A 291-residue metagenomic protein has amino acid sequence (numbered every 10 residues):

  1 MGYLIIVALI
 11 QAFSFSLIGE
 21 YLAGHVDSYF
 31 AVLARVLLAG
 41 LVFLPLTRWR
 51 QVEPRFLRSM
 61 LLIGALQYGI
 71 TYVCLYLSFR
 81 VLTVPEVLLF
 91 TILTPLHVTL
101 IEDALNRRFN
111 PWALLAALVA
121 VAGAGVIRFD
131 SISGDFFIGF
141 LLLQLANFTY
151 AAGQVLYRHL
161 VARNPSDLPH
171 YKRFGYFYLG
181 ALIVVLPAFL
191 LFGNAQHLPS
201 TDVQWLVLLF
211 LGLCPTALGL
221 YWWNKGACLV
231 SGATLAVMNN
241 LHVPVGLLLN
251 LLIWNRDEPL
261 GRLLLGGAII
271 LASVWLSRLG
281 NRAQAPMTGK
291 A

Functional and structural regions predicted by a protein language model:
M1-F30, A122, I132-A162, I183 (+2 more regions): Glycine-/small-residue-enriched transmembrane alpha-helix faces in small-molecule transporters and effluxers
I10, S14-F15, L44-V87, T91 (+2 more regions): Specific transmembrane alpha-helical segments of multi-pass solute transporters/efflux pumps, especially DMT/EamA
E20, G24-I70, H97-I101, T149-L156 (+3 more regions): Transmembrane alpha-helices of multi-pass small-molecule transport proteins
G24-Y29, V52-R58, F129-T149, L191-F210 (+1 more regions): Juxtamembrane helix-entry segments on the extracytoplasmic side of multipass membrane proteins
V32-L37, Q204, N240-A291: C-terminal-most transmembrane helix of multi-pass membrane proteins
L33-A34, E86-L93, Y157-L182, T216-L252: Helix-helix packing/entry segments at the starts of transmembrane helices
V42, T47-Q51, T94-L115, P244-L264: C-terminal transmembrane-helix exit sites in multi-pass transporters
F43, L93, F109-F129, N240 (+1 more regions): Hydrophobic transmembrane alpha-helices of multi-pass small-molecule transport proteins
